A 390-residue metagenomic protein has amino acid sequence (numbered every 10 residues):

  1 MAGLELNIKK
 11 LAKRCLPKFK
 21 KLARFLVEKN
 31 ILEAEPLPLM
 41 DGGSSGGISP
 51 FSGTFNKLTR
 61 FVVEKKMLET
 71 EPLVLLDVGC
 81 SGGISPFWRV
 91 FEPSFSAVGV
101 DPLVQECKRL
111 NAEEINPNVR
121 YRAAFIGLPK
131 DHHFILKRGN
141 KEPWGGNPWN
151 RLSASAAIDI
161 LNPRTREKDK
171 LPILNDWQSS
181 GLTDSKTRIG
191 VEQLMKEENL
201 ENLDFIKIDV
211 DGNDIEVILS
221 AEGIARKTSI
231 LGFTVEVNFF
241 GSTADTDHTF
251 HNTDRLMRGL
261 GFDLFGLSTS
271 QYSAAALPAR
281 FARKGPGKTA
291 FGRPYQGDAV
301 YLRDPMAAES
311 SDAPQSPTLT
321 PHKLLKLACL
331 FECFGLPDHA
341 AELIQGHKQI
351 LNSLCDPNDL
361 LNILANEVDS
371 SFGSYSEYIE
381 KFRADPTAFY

Functional and structural regions predicted by a protein language model:
M1-M67, D359-Y390: Membrane-proximal basic amphipathic "stem/tether" segments
F61, K66-K137, N162-T165, F239: SAM cofactor-binding core of SAM-dependent methyltransferases, primarily the Rossmann-like beta-alpha-beta module
V62-E64, G190-M195, A221: Generic hydrophobic alpha-helical segments
L73-V74, I84, W88-G99, E197-I208 (+2 more regions): Conserved acidic-Pro-Pro-aromatic motif
V119-A124, S229-G232, L354-D356: Short hydrophobic/aromatic-enriched beta-strand-loop microsegments
F125-L128, G190, D209: Conserved acidic residues
P129-I189: Glycine-rich adenosyl-binding loop in Rossmann-like folds that engage adenosine-containing cofactors
Q315-H322, Q345, Q349-F372, Y378: Intrinsically disordered, low-complexity terminal extensions that flank but exclude the folded catalytic cores
